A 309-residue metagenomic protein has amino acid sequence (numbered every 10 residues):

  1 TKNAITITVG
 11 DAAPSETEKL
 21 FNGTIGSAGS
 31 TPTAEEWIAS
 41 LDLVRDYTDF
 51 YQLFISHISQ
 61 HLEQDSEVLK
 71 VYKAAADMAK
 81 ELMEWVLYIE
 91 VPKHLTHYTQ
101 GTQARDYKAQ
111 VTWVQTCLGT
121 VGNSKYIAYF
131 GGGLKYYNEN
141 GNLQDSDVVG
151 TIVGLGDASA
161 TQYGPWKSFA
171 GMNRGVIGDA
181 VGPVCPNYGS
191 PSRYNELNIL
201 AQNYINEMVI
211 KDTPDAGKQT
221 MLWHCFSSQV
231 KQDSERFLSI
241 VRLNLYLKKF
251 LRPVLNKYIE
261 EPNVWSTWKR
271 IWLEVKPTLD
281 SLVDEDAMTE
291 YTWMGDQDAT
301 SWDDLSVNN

Functional and structural regions predicted by a protein language model:
T1-P32, E36-D42, D296: Small/polar, repeat-rich beta-turn/loop motifs that tile beta-strand-dominated architectures
D42-N309: Structured, hydrophobic secondary-structure cores that serve as assembly/anchoring elements
